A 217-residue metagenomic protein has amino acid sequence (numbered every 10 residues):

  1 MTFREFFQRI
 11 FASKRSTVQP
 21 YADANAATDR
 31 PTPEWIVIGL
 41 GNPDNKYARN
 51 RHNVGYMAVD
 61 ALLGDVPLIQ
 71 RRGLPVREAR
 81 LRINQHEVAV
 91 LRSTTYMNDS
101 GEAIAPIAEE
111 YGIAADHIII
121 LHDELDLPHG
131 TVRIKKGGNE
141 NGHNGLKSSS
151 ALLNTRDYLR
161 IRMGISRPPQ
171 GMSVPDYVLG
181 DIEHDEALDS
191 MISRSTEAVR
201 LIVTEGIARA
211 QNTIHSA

Functional and structural regions predicted by a protein language model:
T2-G137, K147-I161, P168-S173, D185 (+2 more regions): Nucleotide and nucleotide-moiety/phosphate-recognizing core
V174, V178-L179: A surface-exposed regulatory interaction patch that couples sensing to output across bacterial transport/metabolic
I192: Active-site-proximal C-terminal subdomain of hydrolase catalytic domains
